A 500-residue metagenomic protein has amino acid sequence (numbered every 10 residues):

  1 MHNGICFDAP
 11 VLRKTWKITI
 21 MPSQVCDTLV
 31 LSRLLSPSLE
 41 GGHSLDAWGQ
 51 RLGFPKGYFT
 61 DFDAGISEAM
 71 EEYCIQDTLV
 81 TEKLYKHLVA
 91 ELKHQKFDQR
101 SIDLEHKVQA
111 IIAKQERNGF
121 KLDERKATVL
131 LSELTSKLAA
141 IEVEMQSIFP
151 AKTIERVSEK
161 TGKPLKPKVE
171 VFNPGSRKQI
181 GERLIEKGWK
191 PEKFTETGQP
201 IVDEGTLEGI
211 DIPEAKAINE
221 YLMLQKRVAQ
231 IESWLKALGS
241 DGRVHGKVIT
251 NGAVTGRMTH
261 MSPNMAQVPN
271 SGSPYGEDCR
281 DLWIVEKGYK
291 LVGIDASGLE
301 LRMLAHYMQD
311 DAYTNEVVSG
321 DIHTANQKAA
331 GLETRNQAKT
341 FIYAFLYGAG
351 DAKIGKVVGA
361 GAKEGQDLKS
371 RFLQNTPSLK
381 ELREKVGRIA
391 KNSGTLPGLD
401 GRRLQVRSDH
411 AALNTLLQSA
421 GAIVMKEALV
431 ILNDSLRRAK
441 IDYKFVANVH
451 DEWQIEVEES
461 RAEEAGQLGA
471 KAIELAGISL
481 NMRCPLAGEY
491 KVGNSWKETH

Functional and structural regions predicted by a protein language model:
H2-H94, L104, V108-Q109, Q327-A330: Active-site-proximal helix-loop-helix substrate-binding element of RNase H-like nuclease domains
C6-I18, R33-L35, G181-G188, S297-A312: Short active-site loop/helix that positions an aromatic residue
R51, K56-F59, S67-G276, K290 (+8 more regions): Conserved "right-hand" nucleotidyltransferase catalytic core of DNA-directed polymerases
R117, P167, H245-G246, T250-A253 (+4 more regions): Conserved catalytic core of nucleic-acid polymerases
W234-G239, S271, A312-T314, A411-G421 (+1 more regions): Short, contiguous acidic/charged loop-to-helix segments that flank catalytic cores in large enzymes
Y275-K290, R437-R438: A short acidic-Thr-Gly-centered motif at the start of a beta-strand
L291-G293, E300-A330, D400-R403: Metal-dependent catalytic core segments for phosphate chemistry
A465-I473: Short amphipathic alpha-helices in soluble, non-transmembrane regions that often serve as interface/regulatory elements
